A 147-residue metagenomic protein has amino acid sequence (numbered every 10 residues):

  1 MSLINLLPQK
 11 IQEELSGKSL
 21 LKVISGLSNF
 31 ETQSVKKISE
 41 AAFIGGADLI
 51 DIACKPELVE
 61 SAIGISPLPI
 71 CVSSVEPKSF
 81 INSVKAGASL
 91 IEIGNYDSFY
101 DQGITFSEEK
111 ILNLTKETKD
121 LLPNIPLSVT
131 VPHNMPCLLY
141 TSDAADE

Functional and structural regions predicted by a protein language model:
M1-S25: N-terminal amphipathic alpha-helix/helix-capping segment at the start of soluble metabolic enzymes
L21-S25, I50, I70-V72, I91-I93 (+1 more regions): Hydrophobic faces of well-ordered beta-strands that scaffold small-molecule active sites in alpha/beta enzyme cores
G26-S28, K55, V75-P77, Y96-S98 (+1 more regions): Active-site beta-loop-alpha junctions enriched in small/polar residues
E31-S39, P77-N82, L138-L139: Short, acidic/polar
A42: Conserved, mostly hydrophobic/aromatic
G46, S66-L68, A86-I91: Glycine-enriched alpha-helix->loop->beta-strand junction motifs that scaffold or abut catalytic
I52-P67, K78, F99-T118: Active-site-adjacent beta->alpha loops and helix N-cap segments on the catalytic face of soluble alpha/beta enzymes
Y140-A145: Conserved small/polar residues in nucleotide/adenosyl-binding loops
